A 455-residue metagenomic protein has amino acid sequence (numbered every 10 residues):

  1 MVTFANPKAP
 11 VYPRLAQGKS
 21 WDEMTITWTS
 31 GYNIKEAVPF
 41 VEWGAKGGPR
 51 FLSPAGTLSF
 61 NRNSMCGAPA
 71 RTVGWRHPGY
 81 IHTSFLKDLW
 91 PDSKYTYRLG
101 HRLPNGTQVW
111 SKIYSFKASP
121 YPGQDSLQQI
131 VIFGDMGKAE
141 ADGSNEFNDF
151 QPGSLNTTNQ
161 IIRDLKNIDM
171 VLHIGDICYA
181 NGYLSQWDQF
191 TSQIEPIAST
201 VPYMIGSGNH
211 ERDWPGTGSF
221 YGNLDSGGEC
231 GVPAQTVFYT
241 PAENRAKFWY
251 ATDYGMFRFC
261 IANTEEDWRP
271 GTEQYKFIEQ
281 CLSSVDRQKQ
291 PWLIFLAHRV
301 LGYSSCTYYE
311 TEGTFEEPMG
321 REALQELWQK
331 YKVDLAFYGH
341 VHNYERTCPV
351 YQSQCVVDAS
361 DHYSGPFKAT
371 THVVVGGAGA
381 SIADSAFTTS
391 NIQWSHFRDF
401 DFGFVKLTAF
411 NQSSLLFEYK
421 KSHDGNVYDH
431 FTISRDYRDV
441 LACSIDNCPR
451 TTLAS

Functional and structural regions predicted by a protein language model:
M1-A5, R438-S455: Extracellular/luminal ectodomains of metazoan preproproteins built from arrays of small disulfide-bonded modules
M1-S207, E211-F248, T272-Q280, T311-Y331 (+3 more regions): Divalent metal-dependent phosphoesterase catalytic cores across multiple superfamilies
P7-W21, Q354-C443: Binuclear metal-dependent phosphoesterase catalytic core
A118-V131, A251-I261, F367-T370, Q412-L415: Beta-strand-turn-beta hairpins that frame and shape the catalytic cleft of phosphate-ester-processing enzymes
S126-A141, M256-E266, I294-H298, T371-G377: Active-site-proximal beta-strand elements of phosphoester/diester hydrolases
G153, E266-R269, Q288-A336, Q354-V357: Active-site-proximal segments of metal-dependent phosphoesterases and phosphodiesterases across multiple
I161, V171, W249-Y250, M256 (+4 more regions): Catalytic cores of eukaryotic secretory-pathway lumenal/extracellular enzymes that build and remodel glycoconjugates
D169-M170, T200-M204, R258, P291-I294 (+2 more regions): Proline-centered loop/turn at the N-terminus of a beta-strand
